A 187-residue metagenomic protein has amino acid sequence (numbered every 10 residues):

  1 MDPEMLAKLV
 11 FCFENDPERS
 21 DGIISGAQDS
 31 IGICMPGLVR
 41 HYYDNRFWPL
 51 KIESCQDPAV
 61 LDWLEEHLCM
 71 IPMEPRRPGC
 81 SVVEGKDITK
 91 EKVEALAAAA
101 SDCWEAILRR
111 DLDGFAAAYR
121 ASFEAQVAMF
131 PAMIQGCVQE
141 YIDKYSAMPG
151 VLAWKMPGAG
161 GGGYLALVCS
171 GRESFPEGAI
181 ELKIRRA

Functional and structural regions predicted by a protein language model:
M1-P3, C34: DPxDG-like acidic metal-binding loop motif
K8-I24, S30-A159, A166-A187: C-terminal nucleotide
